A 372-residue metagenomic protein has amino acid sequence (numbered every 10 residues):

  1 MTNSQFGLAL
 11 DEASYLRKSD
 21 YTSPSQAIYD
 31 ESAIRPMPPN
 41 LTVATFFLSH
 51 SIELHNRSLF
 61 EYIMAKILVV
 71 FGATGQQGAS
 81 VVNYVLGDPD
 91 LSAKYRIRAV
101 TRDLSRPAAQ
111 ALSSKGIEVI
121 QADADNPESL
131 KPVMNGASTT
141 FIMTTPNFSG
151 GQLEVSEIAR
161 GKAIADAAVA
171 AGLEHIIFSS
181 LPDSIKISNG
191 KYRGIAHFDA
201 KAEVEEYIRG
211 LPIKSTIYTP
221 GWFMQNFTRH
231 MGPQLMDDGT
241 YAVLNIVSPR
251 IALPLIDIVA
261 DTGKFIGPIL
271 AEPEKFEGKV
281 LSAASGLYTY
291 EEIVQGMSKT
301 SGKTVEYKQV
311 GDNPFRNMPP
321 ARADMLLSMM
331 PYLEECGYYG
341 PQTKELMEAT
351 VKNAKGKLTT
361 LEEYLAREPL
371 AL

Functional and structural regions predicted by a protein language model:
T2-G7, A13-L16, A65-V100, L104-Q110 (+6 more regions): Oxidoreductase cofactor-interface core, primarily capturing Rossmann-like NAD(P)-dependent enzymes
E31, L41-I63: Short, Lys/Arg-enriched N-terminal segments with co-localized hydrophobic residues within the first ~10-30 amino acids
S114-D125: Rossmann-fold cofactor-recognition segment
T139-T140: Accessory recognition modules or surfaces
D312-L372: A hydrophobic C-terminal alpha-helical subdomain
